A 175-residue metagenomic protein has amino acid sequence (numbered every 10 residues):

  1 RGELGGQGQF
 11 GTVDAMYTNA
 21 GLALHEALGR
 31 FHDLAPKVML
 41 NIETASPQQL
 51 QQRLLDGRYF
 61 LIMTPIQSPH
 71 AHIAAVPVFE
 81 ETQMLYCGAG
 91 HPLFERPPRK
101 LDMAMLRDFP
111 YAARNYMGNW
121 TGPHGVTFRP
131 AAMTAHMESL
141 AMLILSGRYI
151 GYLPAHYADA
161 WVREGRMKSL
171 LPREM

Functional and structural regions predicted by a protein language model:
E3-L34: N-terminal winged-helix
G8-D14, I62, A112, G151: Short, well-ordered beta-strand segments
R30, Q48-Q83: Short beta-strand-centered segments that line the small-molecule binding cleft or hinge of alpha/beta clamshell
K37, Y59, R148-Y149: Short, high-confidence coil segments that cap the C-terminus of an alpha-helix and link into the following beta-strand
L40-I42, A131: Generic structural signal for residues in well-ordered beta-strands
S46-P47, T64-P69, G88-A89, L153-H156 (+1 more regions): Beta->alpha turn/N-cap motifs
A75-R148, A155-M175: C-terminal regulatory
